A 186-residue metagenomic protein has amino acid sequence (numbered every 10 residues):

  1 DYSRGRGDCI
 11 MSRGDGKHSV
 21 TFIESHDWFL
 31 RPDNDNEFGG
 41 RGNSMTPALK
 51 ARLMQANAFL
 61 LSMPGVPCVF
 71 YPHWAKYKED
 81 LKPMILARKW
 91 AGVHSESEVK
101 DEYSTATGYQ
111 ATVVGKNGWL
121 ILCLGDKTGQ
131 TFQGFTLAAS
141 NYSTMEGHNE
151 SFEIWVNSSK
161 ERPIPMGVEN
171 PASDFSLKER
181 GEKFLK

Functional and structural regions predicted by a protein language model:
D1-L185: Active-site-proximal helices and loops of the catalytic beta/alpha 8
